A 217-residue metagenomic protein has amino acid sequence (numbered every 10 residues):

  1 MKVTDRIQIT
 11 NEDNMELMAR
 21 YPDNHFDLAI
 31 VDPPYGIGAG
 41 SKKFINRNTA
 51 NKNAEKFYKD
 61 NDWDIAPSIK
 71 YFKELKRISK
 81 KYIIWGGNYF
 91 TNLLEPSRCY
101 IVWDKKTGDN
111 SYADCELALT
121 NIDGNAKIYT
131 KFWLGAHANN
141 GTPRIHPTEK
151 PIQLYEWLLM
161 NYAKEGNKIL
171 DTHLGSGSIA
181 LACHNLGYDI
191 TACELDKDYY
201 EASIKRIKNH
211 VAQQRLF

Functional and structural regions predicted by a protein language model:
M1-Q8: Beta-strand-turn-beta hairpins that frame and shape the catalytic cleft of phosphate-ester-processing enzymes
E12-E16: Conserved SAM/SAH-binding loop
Y21-V31, Y35, A39-N61, K76-F217: Class I S-adenosyl-L-methionine
D64-F72: Active-site donor-binding segments of glycosyltransferases and PAPS-dependent sulfotransferases
